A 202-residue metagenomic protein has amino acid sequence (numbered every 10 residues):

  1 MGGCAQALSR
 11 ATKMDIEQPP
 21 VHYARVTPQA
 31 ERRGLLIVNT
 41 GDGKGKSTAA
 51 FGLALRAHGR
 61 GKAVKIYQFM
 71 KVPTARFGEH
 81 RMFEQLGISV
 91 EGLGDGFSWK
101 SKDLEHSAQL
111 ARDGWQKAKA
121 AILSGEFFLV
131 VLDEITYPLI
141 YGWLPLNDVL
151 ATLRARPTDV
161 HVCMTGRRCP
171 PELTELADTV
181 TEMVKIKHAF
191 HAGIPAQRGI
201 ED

Functional and structural regions predicted by a protein language model:
C4, L8-L35: Extreme N-terminal, non-catalytic leader segments that precede Walker-type/kinase nucleotide-binding cores
A11-K13, F97-S98, K117-E126, E134-D202: Replace "adjacent to P-loop NTPase cores in ATP/GTP-dependent enzymes" with "adjacent to NTP-binding cores
P19-H22, V72, R112-Q116, V162-T165: Short gly/ser/thr-rich secondary-structure transition/capping motifs
L35-L123: Conserved P-loop
L35-V38, F128-L129, H161: Residue-level preference for the first positions of well-ordered beta-strands
S47, V131, A177: Conserved RecA-like P-loop NTPase ATPase core
Y67, V130-I135: Short beta-strands and strand-loop turn motifs
Q85, E126, V131: Conserved, surface-exposed functional patches that form binding/active-site neighborhoods
